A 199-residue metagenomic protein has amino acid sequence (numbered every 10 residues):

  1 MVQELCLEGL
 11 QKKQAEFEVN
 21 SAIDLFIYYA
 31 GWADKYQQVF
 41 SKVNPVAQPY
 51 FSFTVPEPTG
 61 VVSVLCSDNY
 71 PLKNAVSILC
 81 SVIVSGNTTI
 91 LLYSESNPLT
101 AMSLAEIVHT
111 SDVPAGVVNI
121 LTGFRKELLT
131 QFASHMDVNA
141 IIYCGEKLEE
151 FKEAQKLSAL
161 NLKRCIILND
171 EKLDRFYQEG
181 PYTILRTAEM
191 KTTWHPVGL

Functional and structural regions predicted by a protein language model:
M1, E18, A22-L25, P58 (+4 more regions): General structural feature for long, well-ordered alpha-helical segments within catalytic domains of soluble enzymes
M1-F51: N-terminal Rossmann-like NAD(P)+-binding subdomain of aldehyde/semialdehyde dehydrogenases
L5, F26, A101-L104, F132 (+1 more regions): Hydrophobic packing residues within well-ordered alpha-helices of enzyme cores
C6-K13, S67, N87, D137: A broad detector of the eukaryotic-type serine/threonine protein kinase catalytic domain
L7, F17-S21, E95-L99, G123-F124 (+1 more regions): Short beta->alpha linker loops
G31, Y36-P114: Conserved small-residue-rich beta-alpha loop and adjacent elements that most often cradle the phosphate/pyrophosphate
Y36, V46, S52, P56 (+2 more regions): Conserved NAD(P)+-binding/catalytic subdomain of aldehyde/semialdehyde dehydrogenases
